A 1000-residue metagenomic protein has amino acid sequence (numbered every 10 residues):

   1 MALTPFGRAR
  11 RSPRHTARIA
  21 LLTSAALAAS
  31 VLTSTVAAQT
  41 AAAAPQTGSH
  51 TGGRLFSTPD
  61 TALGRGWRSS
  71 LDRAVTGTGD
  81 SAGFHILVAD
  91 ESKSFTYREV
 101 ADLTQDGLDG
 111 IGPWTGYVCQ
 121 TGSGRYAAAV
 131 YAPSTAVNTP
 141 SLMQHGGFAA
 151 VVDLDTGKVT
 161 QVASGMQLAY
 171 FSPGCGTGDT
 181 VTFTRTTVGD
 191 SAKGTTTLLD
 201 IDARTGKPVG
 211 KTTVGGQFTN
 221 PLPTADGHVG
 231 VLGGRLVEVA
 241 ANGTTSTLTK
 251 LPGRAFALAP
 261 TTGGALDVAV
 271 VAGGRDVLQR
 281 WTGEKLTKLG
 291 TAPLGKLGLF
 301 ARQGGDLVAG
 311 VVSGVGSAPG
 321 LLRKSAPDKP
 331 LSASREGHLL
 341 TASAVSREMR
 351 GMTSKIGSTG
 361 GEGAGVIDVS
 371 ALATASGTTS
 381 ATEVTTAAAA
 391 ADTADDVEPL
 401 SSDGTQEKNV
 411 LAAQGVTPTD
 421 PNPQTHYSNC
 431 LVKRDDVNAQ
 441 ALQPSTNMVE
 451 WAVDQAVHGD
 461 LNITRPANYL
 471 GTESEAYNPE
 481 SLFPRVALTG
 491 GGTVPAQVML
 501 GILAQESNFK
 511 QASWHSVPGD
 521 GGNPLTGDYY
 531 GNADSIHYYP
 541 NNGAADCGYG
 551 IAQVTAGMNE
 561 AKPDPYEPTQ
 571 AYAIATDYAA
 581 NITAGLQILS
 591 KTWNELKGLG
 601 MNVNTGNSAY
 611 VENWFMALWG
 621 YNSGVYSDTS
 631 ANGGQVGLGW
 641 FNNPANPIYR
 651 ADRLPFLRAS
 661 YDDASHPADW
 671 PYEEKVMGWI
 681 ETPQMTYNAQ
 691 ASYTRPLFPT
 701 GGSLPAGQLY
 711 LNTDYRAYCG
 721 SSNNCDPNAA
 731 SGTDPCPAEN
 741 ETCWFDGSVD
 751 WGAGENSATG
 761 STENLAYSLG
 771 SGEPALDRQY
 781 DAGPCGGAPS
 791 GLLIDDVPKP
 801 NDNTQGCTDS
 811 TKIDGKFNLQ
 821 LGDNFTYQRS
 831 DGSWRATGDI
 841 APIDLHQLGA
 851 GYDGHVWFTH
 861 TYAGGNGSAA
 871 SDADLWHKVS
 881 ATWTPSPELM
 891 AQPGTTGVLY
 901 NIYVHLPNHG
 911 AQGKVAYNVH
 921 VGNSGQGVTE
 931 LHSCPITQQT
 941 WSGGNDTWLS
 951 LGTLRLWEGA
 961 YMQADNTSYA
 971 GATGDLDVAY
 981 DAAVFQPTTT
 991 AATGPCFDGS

Functional and structural regions predicted by a protein language model:
M1-A44: Secretory targeting and sorting signals
G48-P59, F95-D109, K158-S164, K207-T213 (+2 more regions): A short beta-strand motif characteristic of beta-propeller blades
R54-R68, L108-Q120, S164-T177, V214-A225 (+2 more regions): Repeated scaffold domains used in trafficking and secretory/extracellular systems, primarily beta-propellers
S69-T78, V130-G146, F183-K193, A318-L331: Short, conserved, GDST-rich strand-edge loop motifs in beta-rich repeat architectures
L87-E91, Q144-D155, T196-G206, Q279-G283 (+1 more regions): Beta-propeller blade signature
V366, L372, G377-D460, A533-L793 (+1 more regions): Non-catalytic cell-wall polysaccharide-engagement segments
L431-L525, K597-N604: Export/targeting segments at the very N-terminus of extracytoplasmic proteins
G783-S1000: Extracytoplasmic
